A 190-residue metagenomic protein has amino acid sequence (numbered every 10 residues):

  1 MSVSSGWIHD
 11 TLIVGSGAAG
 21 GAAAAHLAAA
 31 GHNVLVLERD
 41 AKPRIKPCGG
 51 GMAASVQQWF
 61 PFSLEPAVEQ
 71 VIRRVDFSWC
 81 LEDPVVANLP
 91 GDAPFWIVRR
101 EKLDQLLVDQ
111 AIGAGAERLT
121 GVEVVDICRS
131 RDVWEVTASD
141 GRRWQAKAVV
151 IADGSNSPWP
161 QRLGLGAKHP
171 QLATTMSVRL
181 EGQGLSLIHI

Functional and structural regions predicted by a protein language model:
V3-G17: Beta1/beta-strand and adjacent pyrophosphate-binding region of the FAD-binding site in flavoprotein oxidoreductases
G20-G21: N-terminal Rossmann-fold NAD(P) dinucleotide-binding loop
A28-P47: Glycine-rich FAD pyrophosphate-binding loop
M52-S55, K168: Short, hinge-like loop/turn segments at secondary-structure boundaries
Q57-L106: A conserved beta-strand/loop capping segment in the N-terminal third of enzymes that catalyze redox or closely related
Q110-I188: Predominantly flavin-linked oxidoreductase catalytic cores and closely associated redox partners
